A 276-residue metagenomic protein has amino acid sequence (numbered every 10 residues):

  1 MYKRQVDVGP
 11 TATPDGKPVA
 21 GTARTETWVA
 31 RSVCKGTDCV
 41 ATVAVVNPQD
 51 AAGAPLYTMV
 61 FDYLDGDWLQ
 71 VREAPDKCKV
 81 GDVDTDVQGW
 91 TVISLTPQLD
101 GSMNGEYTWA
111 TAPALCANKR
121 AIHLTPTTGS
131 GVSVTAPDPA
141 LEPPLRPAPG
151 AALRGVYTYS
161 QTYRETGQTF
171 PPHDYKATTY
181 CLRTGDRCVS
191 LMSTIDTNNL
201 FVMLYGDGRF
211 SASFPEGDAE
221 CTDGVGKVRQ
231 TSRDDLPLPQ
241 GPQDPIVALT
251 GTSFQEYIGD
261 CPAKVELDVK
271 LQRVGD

Functional and structural regions predicted by a protein language model:
Y2-G21, E26, A44-P48, G105 (+2 more regions): Tryptophan-anchored aromatic micro-motifs
Y2-V6, C39-T42, W68-R72, G101-Y107 (+3 more regions): A short hydrophobic beta-strand element
G9-V19, D76-T85, T111-R120, T162-Q168 (+2 more regions): Flexible, membrane-facing loop/turn or short amphipathic-helix motifs that contact lipid bilayers or gate lipid-binding
G21-T91, F170-P237: Predominantly extracellular/secreted and cell-surface proteins with exposed, flexible low-complexity segments
E26, R120, L153, H173 (+1 more regions): Residues that flank catalytic or metal-binding motifs in active/ligand-binding sites
A30, Q88-T91, M103-T108, N118 (+2 more regions): Beta-strand-enriched cores of mature, soluble protein domains
S32-D38, F61-D67, S94-M103, T128-G131 (+5 more regions): A short, structured loop/turn motif at beta-sheet edges
T108-P149, T252-D276: Edge beta-strand at a domain terminus
